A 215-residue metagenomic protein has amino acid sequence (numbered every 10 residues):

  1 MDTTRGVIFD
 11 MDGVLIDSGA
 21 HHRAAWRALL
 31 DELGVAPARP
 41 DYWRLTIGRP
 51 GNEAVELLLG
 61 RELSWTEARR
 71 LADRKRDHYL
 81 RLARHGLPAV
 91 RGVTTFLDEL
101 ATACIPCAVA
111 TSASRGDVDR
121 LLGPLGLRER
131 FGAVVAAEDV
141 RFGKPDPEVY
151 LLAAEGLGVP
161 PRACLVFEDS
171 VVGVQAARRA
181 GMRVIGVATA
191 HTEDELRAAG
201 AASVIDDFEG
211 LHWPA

Functional and structural regions predicted by a protein language model:
M1-R5, T66, D98-A101, S114-A215: Asp-based, Mg2+/Mn2+-dependent phosphohydrolase catalytic module
D2-T94, D98-A103, G116: N-terminal helical cap/lid subdomain that shapes the substrate entry/recognition surface in HAD-like hydrolases
L15, R44, A89, C107-A110 (+3 more regions): Conserved SAM-binding loop
R49-L58, C107, L122-L125, G143: N-terminal-biased segments
R84-G86, V109, L125: Conserved phosphate-binding/catalytic loop of the ribokinase/pfkB sugar-kinase fold
